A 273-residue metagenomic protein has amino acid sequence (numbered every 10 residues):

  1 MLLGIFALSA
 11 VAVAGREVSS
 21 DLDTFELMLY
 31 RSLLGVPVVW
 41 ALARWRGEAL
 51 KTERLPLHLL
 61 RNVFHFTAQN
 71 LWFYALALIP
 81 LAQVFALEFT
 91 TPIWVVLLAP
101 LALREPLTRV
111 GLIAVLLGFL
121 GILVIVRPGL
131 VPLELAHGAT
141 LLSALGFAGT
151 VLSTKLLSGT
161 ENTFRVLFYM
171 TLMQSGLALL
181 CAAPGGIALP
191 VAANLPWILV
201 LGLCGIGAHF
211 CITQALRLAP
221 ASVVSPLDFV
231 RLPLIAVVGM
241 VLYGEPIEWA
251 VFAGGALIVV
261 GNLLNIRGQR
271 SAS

Functional and structural regions predicted by a protein language model:
M1-G4, R44-F73, L135-S143, A182 (+1 more regions): Loop-to-transmembrane-helix transition segments
I5-V13, W40, N62, F66-N70 (+9 more regions): Hydrophobic/small/kink-forming positions within alpha-helical transmembrane segments of polytopic membrane proteins
V13-R16, V39, V131-P190, W197: Transmembrane alpha-helical segments that form core, pore/gating elements of small-molecule transporters/exporters
D21-T67, G146-G149, Y169-G185: Transmembrane alpha-helices of multi-pass small-molecule transport proteins
G47, Y74, T91-I113, P233-F252: C-terminal transmembrane-helix exit sites in multi-pass transporters
V84-T90, L157-M173, H209-M240: Helix-helix packing/entry segments at the starts of transmembrane helices
V110-V126, S143, F147, A250-Q269: Hydrophobic transmembrane alpha-helices of multi-pass small-molecule transport proteins
F229, P233-S273: C-terminal-most transmembrane helix of multi-pass membrane proteins
